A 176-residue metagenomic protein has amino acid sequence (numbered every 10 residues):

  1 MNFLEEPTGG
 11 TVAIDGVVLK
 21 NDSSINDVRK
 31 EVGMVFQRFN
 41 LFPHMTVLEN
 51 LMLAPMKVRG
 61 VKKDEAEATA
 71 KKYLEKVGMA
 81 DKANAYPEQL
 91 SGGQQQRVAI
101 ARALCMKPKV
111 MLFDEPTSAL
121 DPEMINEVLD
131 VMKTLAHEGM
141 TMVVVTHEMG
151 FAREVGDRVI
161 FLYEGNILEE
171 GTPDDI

Functional and structural regions predicted by a protein language model:
M1-P173: ABC family nucleotide-binding domain
